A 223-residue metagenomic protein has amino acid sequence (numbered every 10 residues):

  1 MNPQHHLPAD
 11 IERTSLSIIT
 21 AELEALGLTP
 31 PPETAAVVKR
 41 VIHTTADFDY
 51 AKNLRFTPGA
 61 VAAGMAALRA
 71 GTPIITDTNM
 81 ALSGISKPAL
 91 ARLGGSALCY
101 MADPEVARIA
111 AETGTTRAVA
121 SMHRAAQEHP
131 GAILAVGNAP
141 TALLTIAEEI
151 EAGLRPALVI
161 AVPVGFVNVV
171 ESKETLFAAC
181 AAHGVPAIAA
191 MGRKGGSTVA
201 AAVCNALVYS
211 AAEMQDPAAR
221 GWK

Functional and structural regions predicted by a protein language model:
M1-P31: Charged, compositionally biased N-terminal leader segments and the immediate start of the first structured element
I18-T29, T44-F48, A67-G71, P88 (+4 more regions): Change "in soluble alpha/beta enzymes" to "in soluble alpha/beta proteins
T29-H43: N-terminal glycine-rich anion-binding loops that anchor highly charged ligand groups
K52-A67: A short, well-structured juxtamembrane/interface segment
D77, V159-A161, V203: Buried hydrophobic positions in well-ordered alpha/beta secondary-structure cores of metabolic enzymes
A81-G84, P140-I146, F166-V170, G196-A200: Short glycine/serine/threonine-rich phosphate/pyrophosphate-binding segments that cradle anionic phosphate groups
L90-H129: Long, charge-dense
V167-K223: C-terminal functional extensions of proteins
